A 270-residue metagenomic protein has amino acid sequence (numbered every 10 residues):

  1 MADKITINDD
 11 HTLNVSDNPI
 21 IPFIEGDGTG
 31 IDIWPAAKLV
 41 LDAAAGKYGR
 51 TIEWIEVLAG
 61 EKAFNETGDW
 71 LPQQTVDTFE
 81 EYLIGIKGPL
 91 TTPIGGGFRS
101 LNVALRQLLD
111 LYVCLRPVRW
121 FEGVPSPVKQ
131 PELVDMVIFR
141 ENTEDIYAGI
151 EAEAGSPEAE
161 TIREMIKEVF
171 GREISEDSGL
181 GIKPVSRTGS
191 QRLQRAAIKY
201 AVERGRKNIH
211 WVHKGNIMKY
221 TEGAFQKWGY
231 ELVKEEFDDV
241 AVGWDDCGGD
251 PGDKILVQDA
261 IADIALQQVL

Functional and structural regions predicted by a protein language model:
A2-D17: …; additionally, a secondary subgroup of soluble metalloenzymes is captured
L13-V15, D77-F79, P127-E132, E203 (+2 more regions): Solvent-exposed alpha-helices and their adjacent loops that cap or buttress functional pockets in soluble metabolic
V15-P19, Y48-E66: N-terminal alpha-helical transmembrane segments of multi-pass membrane transport and channel/translocase proteins
S16-D17, P22-K38, A44-A45, T161-Q258: Glycine-rich phosphate/diphosphate-binding loop of Rossmann-like nucleotide-binding domains
L39, A43, T78-E81, S100 (+7 more regions): Alpha-helical scaffold segments in soluble metabolic enzymes
A63-V169, G179: N-terminal glycine-rich phosphate/adenylate-binding segment common to multiple enzyme folds
T78-P93, E236-L270: Glycine-rich phosphate-binding loop
R140-E141, H213, I261: Short, structured patches in soluble enzyme cores that scaffold and shape functional sites
